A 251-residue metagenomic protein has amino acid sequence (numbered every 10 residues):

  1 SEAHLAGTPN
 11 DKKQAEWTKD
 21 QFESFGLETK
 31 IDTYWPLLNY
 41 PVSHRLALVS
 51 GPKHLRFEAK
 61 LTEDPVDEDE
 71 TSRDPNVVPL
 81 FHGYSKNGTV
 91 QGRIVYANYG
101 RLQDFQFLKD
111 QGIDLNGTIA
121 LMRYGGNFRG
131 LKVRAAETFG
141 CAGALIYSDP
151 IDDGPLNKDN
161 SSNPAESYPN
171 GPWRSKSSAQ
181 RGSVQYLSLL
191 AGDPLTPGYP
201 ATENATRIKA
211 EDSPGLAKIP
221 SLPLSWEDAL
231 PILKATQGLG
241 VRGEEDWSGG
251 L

Functional and structural regions predicted by a protein language model:
S1, F22, G26, A144-L145 (+3 more regions): Structural signal for hydrophobic packing residues in well-ordered secondary-structure cores of soluble enzyme domains
S1, N10-Q21, F128-K132, E137 (+1 more regions): Stable alpha-helical elements in mature extracytoplasmic
S1-I119, P150, P172-L189: Noncatalytic luminal/extracellular "stalk/propeptide" segments of secretory-pathway proteins
A6-Q14, N87, Y124, F128 (+2 more regions): Extracytoplasmic/periplasmic, Sec-exported soluble proteins
H44, P155-N160, K234-A235: Short acidic, glycine/serine/threonine-rich loops at helix termini
D67-E68, S72-F107, L189-L251: Soluble metallo-hydrolase cores and metallopeptidase-like ectodomains found primarily in the secretory/periplasmic
I94-P169: A conserved hydrophobic secondary-structure block that centers on an alpha-helix together with its immediately flanking
D149-A205, P214-K218: Short acidic, glycine/proline-enriched helix-loop-strand junctions
